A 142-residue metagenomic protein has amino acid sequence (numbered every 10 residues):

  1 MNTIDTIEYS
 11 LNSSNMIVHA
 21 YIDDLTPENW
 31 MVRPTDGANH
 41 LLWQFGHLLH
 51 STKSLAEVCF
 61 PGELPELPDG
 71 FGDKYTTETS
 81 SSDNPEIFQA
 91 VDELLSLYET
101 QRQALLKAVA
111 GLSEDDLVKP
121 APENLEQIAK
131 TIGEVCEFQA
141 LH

Functional and structural regions predicted by a protein language model:
M1-D5: Basic/polar N-terminal segments that are highly enriched at the extreme N-terminus, encompassing both cleavable
E8-N12, M16-H19, N29-E78, L106 (+1 more regions): Short, contiguous alpha-helical
I22, F45, L95-Y98: A generic alpha-helix structural signal
D24, Q44-L48, G111: Conserved catalytic core of Hanks-type protein kinase domains
T26, A56, A110-S113: A structural signal for long alpha-helical coiled-coils and helix-turn connectors that form the cytosolic signaling
T77-K119, E134-L141: Acidic/histidine-rich alpha-helical segments that form the ligand environment of transition-metal centers
